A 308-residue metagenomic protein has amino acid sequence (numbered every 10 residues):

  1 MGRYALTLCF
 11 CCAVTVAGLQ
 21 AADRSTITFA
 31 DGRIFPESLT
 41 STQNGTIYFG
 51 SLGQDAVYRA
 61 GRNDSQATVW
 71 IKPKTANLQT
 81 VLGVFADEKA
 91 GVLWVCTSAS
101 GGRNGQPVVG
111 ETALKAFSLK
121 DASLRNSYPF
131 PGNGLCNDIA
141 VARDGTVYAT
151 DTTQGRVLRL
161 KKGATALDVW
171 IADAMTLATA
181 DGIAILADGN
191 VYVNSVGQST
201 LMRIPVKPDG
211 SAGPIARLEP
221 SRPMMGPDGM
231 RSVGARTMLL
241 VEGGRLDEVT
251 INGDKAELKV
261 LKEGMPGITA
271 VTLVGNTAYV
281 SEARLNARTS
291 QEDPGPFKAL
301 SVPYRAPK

Functional and structural regions predicted by a protein language model:
D23-F29, Q66-K74, S123-P129, A166-D173 (+2 more regions): A short beta-strand motif characteristic of beta-propeller blades
A30-I47, T75-G101, F130-V147, A174-V191 (+2 more regions): Beta-rich, blade/repeat-based domains predominating in secreted/periplasmic proteins but also intracellular
G32, I47-G53, D87, L93-V108 (+4 more regions): Conserved beta-strand positions in repeat-built beta-propeller and related beta-rich domains
F49-P73: Beta-propeller domains
A56-Y58, T112-K115, R156-L158, T200-M202 (+2 more regions): A short loop-to-beta-strand structural motif that recurs across blades of beta-propeller domains
G61-S65, S118-A122, K161-T165, P205-G210 (+2 more regions): Short loop/turn segments that connect beta-strands within beta-propeller blades
V108-D144: Asp-box/WD-like beta-propeller blade repeats and closely related beta-sheet repeat scaffolds
T272-K308: Blade-level signature of beta-propeller repeat domains, shared across WD40, Kelch, NHL, RCC1 and BNR/Asp-box propellers
